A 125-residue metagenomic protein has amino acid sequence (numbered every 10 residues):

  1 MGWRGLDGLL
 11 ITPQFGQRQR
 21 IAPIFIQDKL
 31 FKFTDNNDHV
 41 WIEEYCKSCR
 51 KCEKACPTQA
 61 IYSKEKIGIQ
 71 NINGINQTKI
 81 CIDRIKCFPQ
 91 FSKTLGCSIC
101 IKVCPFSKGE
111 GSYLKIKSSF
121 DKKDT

Functional and structural regions predicted by a protein language model:
M1-D124: Catalytic cores of enzyme domains
